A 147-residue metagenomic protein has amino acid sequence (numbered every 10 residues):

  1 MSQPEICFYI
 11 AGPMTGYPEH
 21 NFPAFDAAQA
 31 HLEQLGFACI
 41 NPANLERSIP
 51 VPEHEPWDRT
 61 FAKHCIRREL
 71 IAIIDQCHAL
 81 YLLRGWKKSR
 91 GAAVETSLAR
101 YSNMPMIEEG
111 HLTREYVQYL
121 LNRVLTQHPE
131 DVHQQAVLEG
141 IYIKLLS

Functional and structural regions predicted by a protein language model:
M1-S147: Conserved catalytic or regulatory cores that recognize and/or transform ribose-phosphate-containing ligands
